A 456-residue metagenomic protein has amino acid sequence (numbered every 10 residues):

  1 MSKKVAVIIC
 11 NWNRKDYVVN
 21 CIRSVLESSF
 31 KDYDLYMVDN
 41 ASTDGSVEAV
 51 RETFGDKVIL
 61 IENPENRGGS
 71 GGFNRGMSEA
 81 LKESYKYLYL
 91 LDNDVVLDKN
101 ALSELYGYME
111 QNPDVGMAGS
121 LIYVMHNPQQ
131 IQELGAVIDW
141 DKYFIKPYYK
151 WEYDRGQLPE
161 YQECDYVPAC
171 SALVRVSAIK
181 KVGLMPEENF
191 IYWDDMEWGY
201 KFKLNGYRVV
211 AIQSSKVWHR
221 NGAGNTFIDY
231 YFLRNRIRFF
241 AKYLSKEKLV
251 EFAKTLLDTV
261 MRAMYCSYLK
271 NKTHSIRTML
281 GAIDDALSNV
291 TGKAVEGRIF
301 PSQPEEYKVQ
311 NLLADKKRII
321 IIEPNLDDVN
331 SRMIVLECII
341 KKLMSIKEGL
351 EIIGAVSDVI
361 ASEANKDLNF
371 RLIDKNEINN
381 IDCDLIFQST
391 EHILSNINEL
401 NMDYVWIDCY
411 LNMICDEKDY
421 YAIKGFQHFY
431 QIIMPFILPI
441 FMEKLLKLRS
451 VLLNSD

Functional and structural regions predicted by a protein language model:
R23-D32: Short, acidic, metal-binding catalytic loop of nucleotide-sugar glycosyltransferases
S24, D39-E48, E65: A conserved acidic beta->alpha catalytic loop
E62-E83: Glycine-rich, basic loop-to-helix element that forms the pyrophosphate-binding segment of sugar-nucleotide handling
Y85-V96: Short beta-strand-to-loop acidic/aromatic patch adjacent to the donor-nucleotide binding site
V96-W140: Conserved donor NDP-sugar-binding/catalytic core segment of glycosyltransferases
Q162, L204, R208-L287: Active-site-adjacent helix/loop segment of glycosyltransferases that harbors family-specific signature motifs
D165-L184, E188-K216: A short, conserved alpha-helix in the catalytic core of glycosyltransferases
K248-K317, N325-D328, G425-D456: Non-catalytic, C-terminal membrane-associated alpha-helical segments of glycosyltransferases
